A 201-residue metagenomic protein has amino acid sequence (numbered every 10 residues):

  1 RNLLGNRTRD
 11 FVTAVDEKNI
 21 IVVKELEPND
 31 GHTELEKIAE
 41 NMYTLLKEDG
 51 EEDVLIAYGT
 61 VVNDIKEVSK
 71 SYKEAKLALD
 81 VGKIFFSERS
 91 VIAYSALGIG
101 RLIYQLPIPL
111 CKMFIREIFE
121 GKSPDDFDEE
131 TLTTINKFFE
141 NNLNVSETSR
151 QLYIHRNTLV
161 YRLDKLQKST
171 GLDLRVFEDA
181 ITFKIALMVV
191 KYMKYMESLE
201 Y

Functional and structural regions predicted by a protein language model:
R1-Y201: Cytosolic nucleotide-utilizing catalytic cores of signal-transduction proteins
